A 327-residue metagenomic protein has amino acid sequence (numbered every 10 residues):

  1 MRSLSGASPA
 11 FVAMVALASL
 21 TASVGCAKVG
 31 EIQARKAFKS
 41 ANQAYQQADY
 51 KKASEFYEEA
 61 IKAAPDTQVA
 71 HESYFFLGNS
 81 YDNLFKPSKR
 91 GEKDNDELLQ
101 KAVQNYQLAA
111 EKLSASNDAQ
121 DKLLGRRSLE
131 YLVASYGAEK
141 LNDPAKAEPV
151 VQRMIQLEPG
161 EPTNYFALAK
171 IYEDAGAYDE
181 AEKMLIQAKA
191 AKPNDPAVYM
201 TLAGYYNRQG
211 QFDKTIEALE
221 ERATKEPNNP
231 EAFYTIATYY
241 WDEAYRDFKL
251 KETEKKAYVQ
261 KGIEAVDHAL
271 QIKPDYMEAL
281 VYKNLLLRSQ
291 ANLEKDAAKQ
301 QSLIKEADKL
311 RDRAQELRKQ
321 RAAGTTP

Functional and structural regions predicted by a protein language model:
A22-A41: Bacterial Sec signal peptide processing site at the extreme N-terminus
C26-A27, K62-H71, Y106-R126, M154-L157 (+2 more regions): Flexible helix-coil transition and linker loops at the boundaries of alpha-helical arrays
R35-E59, A63, A134-A138: Alpha-helical segment of the N-proximal tetratricopeptide repeat
A44, Y81, S88, Y136-G137 (+6 more regions): Residue at a conserved register position within TPR or TPR-like alpha-solenoid repeats
K52, R90-N105, K140-R153, D174-Q187 (+4 more regions): Structural signature of tandem alpha-helical TPR/SEL1-like repeats, specifically the intra-repeat loop/turn
A70-S73, A119, S128, N164 (+3 more regions): TPR alpha-solenoid repeat register
S73-F76, Y131, A167, T201 (+2 more regions): Canonical tetratricopeptide repeat
D242, K256, Y282-P327: Terminal, low-structured helical/coil segments at or just beyond the last alpha-helical repeat
